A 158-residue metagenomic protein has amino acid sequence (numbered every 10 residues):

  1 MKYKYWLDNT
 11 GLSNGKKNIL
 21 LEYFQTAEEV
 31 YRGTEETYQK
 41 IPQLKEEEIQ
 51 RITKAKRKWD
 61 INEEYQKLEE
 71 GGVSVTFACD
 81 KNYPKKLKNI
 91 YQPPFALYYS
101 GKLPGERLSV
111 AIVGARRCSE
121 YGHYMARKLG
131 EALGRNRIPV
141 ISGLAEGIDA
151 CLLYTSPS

Functional and structural regions predicted by a protein language model:
M1-E131: Short, positively charged patches
G72-S74, R137-V140: Short active-site oxyanion
N82, G147-I148: Short alpha-helical
L87, L152-L153: Hydrophobic packing residues within well-ordered alpha-helices of enzyme cores
Y121-G122, I148-L152: Short glycine/serine/threonine-rich phosphate/pyrophosphate-binding segments that cradle anionic phosphate groups
A132-N136: A short, Lys/Arg-enriched amphipathic alpha-helix followed by its capping loop at the start of a domain
V140-E146: Active-site nucleophile and cofactor-binding loops and adjacent substrate-binding regions of central metabolic enzymes
Y154-S158: Conserved small/polar residues in nucleotide/adenosyl-binding loops
